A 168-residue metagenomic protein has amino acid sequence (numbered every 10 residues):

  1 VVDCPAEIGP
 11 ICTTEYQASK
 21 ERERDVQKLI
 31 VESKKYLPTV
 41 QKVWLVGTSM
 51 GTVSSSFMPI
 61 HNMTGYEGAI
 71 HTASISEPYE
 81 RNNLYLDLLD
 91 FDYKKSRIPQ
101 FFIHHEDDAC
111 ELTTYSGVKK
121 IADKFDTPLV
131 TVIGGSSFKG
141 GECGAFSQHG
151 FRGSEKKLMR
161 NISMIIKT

Functional and structural regions predicted by a protein language model:
V1-G9: Conserved alpha/beta-hydrolase
I8-T13, G140-E142: A short acidic, helix-capping loop that chelates divalent metal ions and anchors anionic groups
I11-E21, S76-Y79, H104-D107, S147-R152: Second-shell loop/turn segments in exported
T13-L37: Alpha/beta-hydrolase active-site loop
R22-L29, M50-S54, L89, T114-G117 (+1 more regions): Stable alpha-helical elements in mature extracytoplasmic
V31-K95: Primarily recognizes the serine-hydrolase "nucleophile elbow" in alpha/beta-hydrolase and SGNH/GDSL folds
G68, A73-V132: The feature captures the conserved acid-bearing segment of alpha/beta-hydrolase catalytic domains
D126-T168: C-terminal catalytic histidine-bearing segment of alpha/beta-hydrolase fold enzymes
